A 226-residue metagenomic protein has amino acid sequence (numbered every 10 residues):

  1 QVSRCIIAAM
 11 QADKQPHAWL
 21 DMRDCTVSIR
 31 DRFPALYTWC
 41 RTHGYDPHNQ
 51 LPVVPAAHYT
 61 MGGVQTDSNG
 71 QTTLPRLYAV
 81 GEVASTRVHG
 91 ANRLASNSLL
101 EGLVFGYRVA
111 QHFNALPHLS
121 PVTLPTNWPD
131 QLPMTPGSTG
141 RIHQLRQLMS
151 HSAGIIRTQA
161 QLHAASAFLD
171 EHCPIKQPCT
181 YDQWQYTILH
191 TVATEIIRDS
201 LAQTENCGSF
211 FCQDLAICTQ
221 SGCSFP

Functional and structural regions predicted by a protein language model:
Q1-V54, L103, H112-H118: An anion/pyrophosphate-binding glycine-rich loop and adjacent beta-alpha core in soluble alpha-beta enzymes
I6-A9, Y59-M61, Q65-A79, V83-P226: Glycine- and aromatic-enriched mobile tails/lids
